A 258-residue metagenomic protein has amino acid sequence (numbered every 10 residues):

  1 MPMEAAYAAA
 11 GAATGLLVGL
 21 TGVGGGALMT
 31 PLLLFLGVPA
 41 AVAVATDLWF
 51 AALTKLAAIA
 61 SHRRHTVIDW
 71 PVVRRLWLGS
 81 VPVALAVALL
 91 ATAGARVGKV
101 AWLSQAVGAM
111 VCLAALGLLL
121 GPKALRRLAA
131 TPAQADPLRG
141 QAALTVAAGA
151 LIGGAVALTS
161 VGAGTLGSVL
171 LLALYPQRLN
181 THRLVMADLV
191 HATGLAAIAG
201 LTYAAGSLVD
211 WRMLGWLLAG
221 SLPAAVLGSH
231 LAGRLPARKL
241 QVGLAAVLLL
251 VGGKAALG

Functional and structural regions predicted by a protein language model:
M1-A13, L34-L36, S61-T159, V169 (+2 more regions): Juxtamembrane transmembrane-helix boundary motif
A8-V23, L48-A51, S80-V81: N-terminal transmembrane alpha-helices
T21-M29, S160-S168: Transmembrane helix boundary and interhelical junction motifs in multipass membrane proteins
M29-V42, L166-R183: Interfacial segments of multi-pass membrane proteins
P39-W49, D69-R75, Q177-L189: Membrane-interface alpha-helices at helix entry/exit sites of multi-pass transporters
T46-S61, L119: Transmembrane alpha-helices of multi-pass small-molecule transport proteins
F50, A187, H191, W216-S221: Transmembrane alpha-helical segments of major facilitator superfamily
L113, R183-A199: Hydrophobic alpha-helical transmembrane segments of multi-pass integral membrane proteins, especially transporters
